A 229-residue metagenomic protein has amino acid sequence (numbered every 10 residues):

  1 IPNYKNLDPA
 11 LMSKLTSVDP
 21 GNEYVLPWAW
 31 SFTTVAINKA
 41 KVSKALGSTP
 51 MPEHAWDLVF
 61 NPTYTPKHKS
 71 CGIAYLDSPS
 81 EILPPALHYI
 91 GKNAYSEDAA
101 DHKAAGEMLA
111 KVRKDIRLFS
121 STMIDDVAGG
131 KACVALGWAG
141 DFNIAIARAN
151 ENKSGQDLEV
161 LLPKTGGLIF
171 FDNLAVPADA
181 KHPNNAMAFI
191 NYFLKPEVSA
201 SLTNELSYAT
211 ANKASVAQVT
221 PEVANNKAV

Functional and structural regions predicted by a protein language model:
I1-R117, S121-K131: Extracytoplasmic ligand-binding site segments that recognize negatively charged/polar headgroups
F32-T33, K41-S43, P79-I82, G140-N143 (+3 more regions): Solvent-exposed loop/turn segments at secondary-structure junctions within structured extracellular/periplasmic domains
L76, A135-W138, E159-P163: Short, conserved beta-strand edge motifs with alternating hydrophobic and charged residues
P84-H88, N143, N191, N204: Generic alpha-helical structural context detector
H102-A110, S154-A178, A224-K227: Periplasmic-binding protein-like
I124, A128, I146, P177 (+1 more regions): Generic hydrophobic alpha-helical scaffold/packing signal
V134-G155: A ligand-binding cleft/hinge motif common to bilobed small-molecule-binding domains
L168, D172, P177-V229: Mature extracytoplasmic/periplasmic domains
